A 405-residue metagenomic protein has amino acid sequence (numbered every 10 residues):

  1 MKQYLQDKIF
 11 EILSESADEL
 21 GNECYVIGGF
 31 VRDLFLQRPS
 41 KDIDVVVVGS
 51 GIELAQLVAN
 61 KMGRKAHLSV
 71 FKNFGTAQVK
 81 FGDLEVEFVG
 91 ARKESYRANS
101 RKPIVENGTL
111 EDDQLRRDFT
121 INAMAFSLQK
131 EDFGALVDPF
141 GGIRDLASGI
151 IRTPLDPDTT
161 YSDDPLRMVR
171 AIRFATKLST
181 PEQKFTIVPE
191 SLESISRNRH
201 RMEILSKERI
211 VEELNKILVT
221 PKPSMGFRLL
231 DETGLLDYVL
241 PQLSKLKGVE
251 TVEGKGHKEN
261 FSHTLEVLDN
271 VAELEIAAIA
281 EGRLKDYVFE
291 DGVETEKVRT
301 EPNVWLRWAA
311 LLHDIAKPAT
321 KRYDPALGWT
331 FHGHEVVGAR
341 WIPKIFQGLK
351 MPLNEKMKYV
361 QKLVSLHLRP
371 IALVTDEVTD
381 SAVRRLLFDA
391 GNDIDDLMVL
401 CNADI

Functional and structural regions predicted by a protein language model:
M1-I405: Catalytic cores of the polymerase beta-like nucleotidyltransferase superfamily and closely associated nucleotide
